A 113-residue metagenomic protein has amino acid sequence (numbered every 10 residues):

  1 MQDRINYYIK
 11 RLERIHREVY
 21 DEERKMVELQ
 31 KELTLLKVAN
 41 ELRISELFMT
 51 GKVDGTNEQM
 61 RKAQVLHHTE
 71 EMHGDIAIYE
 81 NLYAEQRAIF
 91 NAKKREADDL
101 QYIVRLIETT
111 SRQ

Functional and structural regions predicted by a protein language model:
M1-D21: Short, charge-rich amphipathic alpha-helices with coiled-coil/heptad character
Q2-N6, I107-Q113: Short acidic DE-rich linear segments
M26, Q30-K37, H73-I107: Long amphipathic alpha-helical coiled-coil segments
M26-R61: Extended alpha-helical coiled-coil "stalk/arm" regions that act as elongated linkers or oligomerization scaffolds
T50-L82: Short, glycine/alanine-rich amphipathic alpha-helical segment that often forms an alpha-turn-alpha hairpin
